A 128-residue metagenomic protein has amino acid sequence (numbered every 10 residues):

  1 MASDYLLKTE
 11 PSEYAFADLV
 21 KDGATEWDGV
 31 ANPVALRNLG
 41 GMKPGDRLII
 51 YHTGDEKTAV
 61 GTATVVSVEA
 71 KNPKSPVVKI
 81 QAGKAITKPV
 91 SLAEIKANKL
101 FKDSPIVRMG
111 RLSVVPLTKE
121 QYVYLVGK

Functional and structural regions predicted by a protein language model:
M1-P44: Compositionally biased, charged N-terminal/linker segments
M1-S12, A31, A70-K128: Contiguous surface segments at macromolecular interaction interfaces
S3, G23, P44-D46, A59-G61 (+1 more regions): A generic structural signal for short beta-strands and their flanking turns/coil linkers
D18-K21, T64, E94-N98: Surface-exposed flexible segments
I49-I50, T64: Hydrophobic beta-strand signal
Y51-K57: Short, charged beta-turn/beta-strand-edge "cap" motif at the junction between a beta-strand and an adjacent loop
H52, S67-A70: Conserved "cap/hinge" positions at secondary-structure junctions
T58-V68: Short beta-strand-centered aromatic/proline hotspots
